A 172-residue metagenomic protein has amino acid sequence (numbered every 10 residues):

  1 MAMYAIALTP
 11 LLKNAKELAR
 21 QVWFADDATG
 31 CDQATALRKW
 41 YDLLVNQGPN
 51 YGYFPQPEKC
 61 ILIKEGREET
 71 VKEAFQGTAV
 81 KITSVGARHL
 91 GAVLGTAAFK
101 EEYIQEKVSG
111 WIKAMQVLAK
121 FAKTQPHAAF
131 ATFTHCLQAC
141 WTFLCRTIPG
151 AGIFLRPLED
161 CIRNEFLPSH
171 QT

Functional and structural regions predicted by a protein language model:
M1-T172: Nucleic-acid-interacting cores, centered on viral/eukaryotic replication and modification enzymes
